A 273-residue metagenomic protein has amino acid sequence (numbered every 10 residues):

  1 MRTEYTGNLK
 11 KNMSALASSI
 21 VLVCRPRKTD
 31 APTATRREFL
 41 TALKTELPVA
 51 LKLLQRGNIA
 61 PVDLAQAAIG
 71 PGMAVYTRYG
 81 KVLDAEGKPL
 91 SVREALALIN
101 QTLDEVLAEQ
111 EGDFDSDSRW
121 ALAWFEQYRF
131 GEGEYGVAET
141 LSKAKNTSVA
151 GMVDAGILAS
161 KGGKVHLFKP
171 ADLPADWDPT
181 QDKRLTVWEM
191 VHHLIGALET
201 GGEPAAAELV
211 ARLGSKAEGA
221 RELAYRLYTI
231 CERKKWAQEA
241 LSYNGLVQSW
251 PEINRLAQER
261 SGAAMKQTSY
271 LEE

Functional and structural regions predicted by a protein language model:
M1-R2: Conserved Class I SAM-dependent methyltransferase catalytic core
Y5-N12: Beta-rich nucleic-acid/ligand-interaction surfaces
N12-I59: Flexible, glycine-/basic-rich loop-and-beta segments that form/coincide with the SAM-dependent methyltransferase
I59-E273: C-terminal accessory/interaction regions of large nucleic acid-associated machines
